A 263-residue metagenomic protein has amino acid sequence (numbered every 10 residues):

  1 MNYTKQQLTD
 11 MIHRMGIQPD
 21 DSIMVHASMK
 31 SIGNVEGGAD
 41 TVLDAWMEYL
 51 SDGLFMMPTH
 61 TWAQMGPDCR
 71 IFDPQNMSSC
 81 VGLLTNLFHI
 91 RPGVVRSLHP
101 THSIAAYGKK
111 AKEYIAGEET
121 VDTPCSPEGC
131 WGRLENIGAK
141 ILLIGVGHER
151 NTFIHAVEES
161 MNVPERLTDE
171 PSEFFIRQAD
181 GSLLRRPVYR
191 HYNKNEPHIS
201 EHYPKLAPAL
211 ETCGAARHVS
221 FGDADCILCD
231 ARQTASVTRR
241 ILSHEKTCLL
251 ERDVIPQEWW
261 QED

Functional and structural regions predicted by a protein language model:
Y3-D10: N-terminal basic/disordered segments at the start of proteins
K5, A39-L43, V81: Amphipathic alpha-helical segments in well-structured domains
R14-D21, E48-L54, R91-V95, R133-K140: Secondary-structure boundary elements
G16-C69: N-terminal active-site beta-alpha-beta segment that forms phosphate/nucleotide-binding and substrate-recognition loops
D40-V42, V157-N162: Short, solvent-exposed amphipathic alpha-helical segments in soluble enzyme and RNA/protein-processing domains
G66-H155: Internal, conserved structured core segments that host functional sites
S160-P187: Gly/Ser/Thr-rich active-site loops/lids in small-molecule metabolic enzymes that frequently grip phosphoryl groups
Y189-D263: Acidic/aromatic/glycine-rich contiguous surface patches that form carbohydrate-binding/processing clefts and analogous
